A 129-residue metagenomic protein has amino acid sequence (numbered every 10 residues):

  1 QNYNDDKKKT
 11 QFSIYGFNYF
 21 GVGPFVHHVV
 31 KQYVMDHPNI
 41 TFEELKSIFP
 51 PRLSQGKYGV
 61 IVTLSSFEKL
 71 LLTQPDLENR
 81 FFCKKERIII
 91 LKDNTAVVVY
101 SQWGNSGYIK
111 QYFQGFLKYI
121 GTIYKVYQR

Functional and structural regions predicted by a protein language model:
Q1-R129: Intrinsically disordered, charged low-complexity linkers and terminal tails that flank or connect structured domains
